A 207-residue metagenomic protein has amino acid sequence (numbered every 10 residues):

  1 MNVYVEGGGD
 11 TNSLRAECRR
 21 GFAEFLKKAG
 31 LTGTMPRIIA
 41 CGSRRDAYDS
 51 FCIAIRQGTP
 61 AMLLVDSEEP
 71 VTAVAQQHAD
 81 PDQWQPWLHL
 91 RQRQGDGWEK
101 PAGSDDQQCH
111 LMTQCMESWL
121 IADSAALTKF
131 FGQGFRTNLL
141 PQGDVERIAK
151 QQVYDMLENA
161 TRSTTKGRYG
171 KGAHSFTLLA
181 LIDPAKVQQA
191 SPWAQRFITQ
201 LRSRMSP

Functional and structural regions predicted by a protein language model:
M1-G21: N-terminal beta1-alpha1 ligand-phosphate binding loop
A16-I38, A47-M62, D66-P207: C-terminal accessory helical subdomains adjacent to catalytic cores in phosphodiester- and nucleotide-handling enzymes
R44: Conserved glycosyltransferase catalytic-site signature
